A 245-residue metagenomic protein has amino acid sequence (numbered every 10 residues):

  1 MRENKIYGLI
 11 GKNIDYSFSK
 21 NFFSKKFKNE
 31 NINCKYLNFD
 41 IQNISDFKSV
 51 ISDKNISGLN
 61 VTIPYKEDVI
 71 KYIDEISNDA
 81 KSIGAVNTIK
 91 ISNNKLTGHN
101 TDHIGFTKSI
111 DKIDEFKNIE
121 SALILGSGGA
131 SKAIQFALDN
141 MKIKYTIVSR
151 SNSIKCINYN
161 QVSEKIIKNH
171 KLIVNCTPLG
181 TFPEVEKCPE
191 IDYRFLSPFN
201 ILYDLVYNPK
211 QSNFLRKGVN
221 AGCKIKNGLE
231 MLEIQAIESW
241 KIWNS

Functional and structural regions predicted by a protein language model:
R2-I113: Phosphate/diphosphate ligand-binding glycine-rich loop within oxidoreductases
G11, G98-H103, I110-M141, S149: Glycine-rich adenosine-cofactor-binding loop
N13, S151-S153, N208: Residues in the short beta-alpha loop(s) of Rossmann-like NAD(P)-binding domains
V61-D68, G129-A130, P178-T181, N208: Short glycine-rich anion-binding loops that position phosphate/pyrophosphate groups of nucleotides and phosphorylated
K108, K224-S245: Active-site capping/gating segments
N140-N158: NAD(P)-binding Rossmann-fold cofactor-contacting core
K155-K226, E230: Rossmann-like adenosine-cofactor binding region
